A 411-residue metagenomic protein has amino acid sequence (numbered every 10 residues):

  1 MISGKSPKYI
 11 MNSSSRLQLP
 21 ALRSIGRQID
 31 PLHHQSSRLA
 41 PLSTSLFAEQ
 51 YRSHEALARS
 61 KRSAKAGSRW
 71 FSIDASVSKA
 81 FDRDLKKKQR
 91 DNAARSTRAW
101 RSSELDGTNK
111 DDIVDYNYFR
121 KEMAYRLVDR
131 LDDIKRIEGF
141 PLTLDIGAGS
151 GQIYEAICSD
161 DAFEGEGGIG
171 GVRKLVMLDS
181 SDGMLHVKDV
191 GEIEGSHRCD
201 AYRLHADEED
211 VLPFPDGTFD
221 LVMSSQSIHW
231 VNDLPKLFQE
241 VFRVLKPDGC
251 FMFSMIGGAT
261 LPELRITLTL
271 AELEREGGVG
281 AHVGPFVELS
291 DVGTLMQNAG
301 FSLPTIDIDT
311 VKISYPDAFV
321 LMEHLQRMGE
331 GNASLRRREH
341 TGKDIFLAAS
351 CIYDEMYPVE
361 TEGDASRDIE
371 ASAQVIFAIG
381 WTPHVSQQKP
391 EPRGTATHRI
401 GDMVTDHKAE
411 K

Functional and structural regions predicted by a protein language model:
M1-F81: N-terminal mitochondrial targeting presequence
W70-G139: Class I SAM-dependent methyltransferase Rossmann-like catalytic core, especially the SAM/SAH-binding loop
R136-L221, P235-Q239: Class I SAM-dependent methyltransferase SAM/SAH-binding core
S224-S227: A short beta-strand submotif of the Rossmann-like class I SAM-dependent methyltransferase core that lines
H229-V231: A short His-aromatic
L245-C250: Short glycine-dipeptide loop
M252-V320, H324, M328-T341: Conserved catalytic/acceptor-binding region of the Class I
A299, F319-K411: C-terminal lobe and adjacent flexible extensions of AdoMet/dcAdoMet transferase-like proteins
